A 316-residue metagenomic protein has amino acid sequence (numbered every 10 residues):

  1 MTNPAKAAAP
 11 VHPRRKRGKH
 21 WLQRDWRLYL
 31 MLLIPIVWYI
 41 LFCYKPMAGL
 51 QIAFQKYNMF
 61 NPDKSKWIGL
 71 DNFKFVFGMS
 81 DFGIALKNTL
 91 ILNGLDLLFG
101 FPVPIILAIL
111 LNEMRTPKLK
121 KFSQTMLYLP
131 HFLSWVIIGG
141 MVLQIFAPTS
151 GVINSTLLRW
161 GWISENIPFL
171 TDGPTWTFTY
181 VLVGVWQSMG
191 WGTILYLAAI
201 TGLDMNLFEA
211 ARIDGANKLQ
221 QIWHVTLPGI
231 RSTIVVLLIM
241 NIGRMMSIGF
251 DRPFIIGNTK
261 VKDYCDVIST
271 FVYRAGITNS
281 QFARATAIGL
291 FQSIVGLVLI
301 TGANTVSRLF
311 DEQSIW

Functional and structural regions predicted by a protein language model:
M1-L22: Short, Lys/Arg-rich, polar N-terminal cytosolic tail immediately upstream of the first transmembrane signal-anchor
H20-W316: A structural signal for multi-pass alpha-helical bundles of membrane permease subunits that mediate small-molecule
